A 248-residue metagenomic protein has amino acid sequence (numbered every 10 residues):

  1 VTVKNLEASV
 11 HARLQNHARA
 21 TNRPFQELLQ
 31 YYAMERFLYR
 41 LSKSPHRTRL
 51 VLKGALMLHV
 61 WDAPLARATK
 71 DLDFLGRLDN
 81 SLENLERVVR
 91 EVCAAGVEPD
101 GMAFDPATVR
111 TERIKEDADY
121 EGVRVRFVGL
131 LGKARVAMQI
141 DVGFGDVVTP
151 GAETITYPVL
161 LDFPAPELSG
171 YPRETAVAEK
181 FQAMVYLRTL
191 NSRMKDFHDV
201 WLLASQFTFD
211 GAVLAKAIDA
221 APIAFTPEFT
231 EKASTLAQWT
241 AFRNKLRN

Functional and structural regions predicted by a protein language model:
V1-V51, V60-A68, L72, G76-N248: Structured mid-to-C-terminal alpha-helical surface segments
